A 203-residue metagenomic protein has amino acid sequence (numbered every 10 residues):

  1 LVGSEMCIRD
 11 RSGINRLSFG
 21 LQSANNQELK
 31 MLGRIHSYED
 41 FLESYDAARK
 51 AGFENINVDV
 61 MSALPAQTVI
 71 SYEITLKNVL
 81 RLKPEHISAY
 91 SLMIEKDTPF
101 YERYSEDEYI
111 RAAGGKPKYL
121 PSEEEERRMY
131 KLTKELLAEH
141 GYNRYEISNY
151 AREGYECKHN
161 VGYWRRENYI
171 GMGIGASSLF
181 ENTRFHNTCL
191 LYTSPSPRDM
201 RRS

Functional and structural regions predicted by a protein language model:
S4-E5, R9-S194, R198: C-terminal scaffold of the Radical SAM
R201-R202: Basic polycationic patches enriched in arginine
